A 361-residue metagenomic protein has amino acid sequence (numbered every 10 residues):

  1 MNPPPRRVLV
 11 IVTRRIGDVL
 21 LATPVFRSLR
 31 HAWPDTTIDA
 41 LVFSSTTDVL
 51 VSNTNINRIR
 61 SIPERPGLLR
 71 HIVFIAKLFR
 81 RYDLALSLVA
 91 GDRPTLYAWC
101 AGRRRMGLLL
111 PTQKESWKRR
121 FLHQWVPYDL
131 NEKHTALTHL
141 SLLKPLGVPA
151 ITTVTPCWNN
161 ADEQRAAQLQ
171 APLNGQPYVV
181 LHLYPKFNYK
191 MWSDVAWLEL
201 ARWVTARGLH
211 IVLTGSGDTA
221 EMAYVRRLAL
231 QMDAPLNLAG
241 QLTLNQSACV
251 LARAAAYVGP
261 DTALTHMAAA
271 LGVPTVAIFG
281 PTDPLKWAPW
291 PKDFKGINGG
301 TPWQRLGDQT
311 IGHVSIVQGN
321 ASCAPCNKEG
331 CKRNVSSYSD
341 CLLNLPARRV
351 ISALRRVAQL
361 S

Functional and structural regions predicted by a protein language model:
M1-S361: Catalytic machinery of carbohydrate-active enzymes, primarily nucleotide-sugar-dependent glycosyltransferases
